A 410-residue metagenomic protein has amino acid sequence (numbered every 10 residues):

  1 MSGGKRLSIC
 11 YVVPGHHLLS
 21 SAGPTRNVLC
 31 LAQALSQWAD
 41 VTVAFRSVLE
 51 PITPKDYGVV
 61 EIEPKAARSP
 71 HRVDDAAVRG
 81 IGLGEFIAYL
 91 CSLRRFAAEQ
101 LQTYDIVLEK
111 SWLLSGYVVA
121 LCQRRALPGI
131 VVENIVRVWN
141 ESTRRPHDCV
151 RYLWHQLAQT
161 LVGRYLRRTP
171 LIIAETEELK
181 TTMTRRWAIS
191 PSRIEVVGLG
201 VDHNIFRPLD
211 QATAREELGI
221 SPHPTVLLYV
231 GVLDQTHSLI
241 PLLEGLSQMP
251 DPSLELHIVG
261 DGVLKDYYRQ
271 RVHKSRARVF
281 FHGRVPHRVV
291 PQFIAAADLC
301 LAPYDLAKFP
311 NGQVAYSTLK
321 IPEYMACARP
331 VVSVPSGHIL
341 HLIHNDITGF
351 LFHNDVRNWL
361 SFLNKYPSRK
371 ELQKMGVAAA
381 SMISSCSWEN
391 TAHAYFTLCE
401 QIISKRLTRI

Functional and structural regions predicted by a protein language model:
M1-G58, S247: N-terminal subdomain of nucleotide-sugar transferases
C10, I173, S221-H237, L243-L246 (+1 more regions): Conserved donor-binding/catalytic core segment of Leloir-type glycosyltransferases
R94-A98, Y152-I172: Membrane-proximal helix-turn-helix segments that form the acceptor-binding/catalytic region of lipid-linked
E178, G200: Carbohydrate-associated surface elements
H237, P286-F293, A302-E323, S333-H341: Nucleotide-sugar-dependent
V259, D266-I294, L299: Nucleotide-activated donor-binding/catalytic signature segment of Leloir-type glycosyltransferases, i.e., the conserved
T318-I321, N345-D346, F350-V356, N364-K370: Conserved acidic donor-binding segment of nucleotide-sugar-dependent glycosyltransferases
E371-S385, T397: A short, well-ordered alpha-helix in the C-terminal region of glycosyltransferases
